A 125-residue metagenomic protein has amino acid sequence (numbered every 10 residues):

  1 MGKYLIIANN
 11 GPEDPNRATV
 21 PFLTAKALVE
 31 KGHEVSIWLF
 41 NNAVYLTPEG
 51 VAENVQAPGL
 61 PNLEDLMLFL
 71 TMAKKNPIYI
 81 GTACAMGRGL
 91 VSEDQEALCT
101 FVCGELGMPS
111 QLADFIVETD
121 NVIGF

Functional and structural regions predicted by a protein language model:
M1-L5: Extreme N-terminal starter segment of soluble prokaryotic enzymes
I6-T19, V51, A57: Short, glycine-rich nucleotide/cofactor-binding loops
A18-K31, I37: Histidine-anchored nucleotide/phosphate-binding helix
V35-N41, P77-C84: Short internal beta-strands
E53-A57, E96-C99: Short, hinge-like loop/turn segments at secondary-structure boundaries
N54-A83: A glycine-rich helix N-cap at a beta->alpha junction
Y79-T82, R88-C103: Ligand-binding beta-strand-loop-alpha-helix segment within the catalytic cores of soluble metabolic enzymes
E96-D114, E118, I123: C-terminal structural segments of small proteins and small subunits
